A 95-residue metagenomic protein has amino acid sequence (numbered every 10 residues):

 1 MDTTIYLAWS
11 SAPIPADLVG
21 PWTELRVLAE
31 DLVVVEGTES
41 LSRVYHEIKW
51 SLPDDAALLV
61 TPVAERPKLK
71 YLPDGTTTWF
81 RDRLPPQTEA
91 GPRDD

Functional and structural regions predicted by a protein language model:
M1-T3, D94-D95: N-terminal non-globular leader segments, chiefly Sec-dependent signal peptides
T3-P21: Short amphipathic alpha-helix segments
A16, S42, D74-T78: Generic alpha-helical secondary structure signal
P21-L72: Short, intrinsically disordered low-complexity segments
P67-L84: Conserved N-terminal glycine/acidic-rich loop preference
F80-D95: Short, charged, intrinsically disordered terminal tails
